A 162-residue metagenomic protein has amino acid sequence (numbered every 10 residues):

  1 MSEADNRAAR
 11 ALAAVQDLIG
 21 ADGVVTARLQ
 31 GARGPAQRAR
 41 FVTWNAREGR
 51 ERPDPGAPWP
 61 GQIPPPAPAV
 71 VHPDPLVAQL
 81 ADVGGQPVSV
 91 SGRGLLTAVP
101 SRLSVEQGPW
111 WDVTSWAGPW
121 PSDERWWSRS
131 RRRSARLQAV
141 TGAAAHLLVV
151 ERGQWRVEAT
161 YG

Functional and structural regions predicted by a protein language model:
M1-G162: Non-catalytic peripheral regions of nucleotide-handling enzymes
